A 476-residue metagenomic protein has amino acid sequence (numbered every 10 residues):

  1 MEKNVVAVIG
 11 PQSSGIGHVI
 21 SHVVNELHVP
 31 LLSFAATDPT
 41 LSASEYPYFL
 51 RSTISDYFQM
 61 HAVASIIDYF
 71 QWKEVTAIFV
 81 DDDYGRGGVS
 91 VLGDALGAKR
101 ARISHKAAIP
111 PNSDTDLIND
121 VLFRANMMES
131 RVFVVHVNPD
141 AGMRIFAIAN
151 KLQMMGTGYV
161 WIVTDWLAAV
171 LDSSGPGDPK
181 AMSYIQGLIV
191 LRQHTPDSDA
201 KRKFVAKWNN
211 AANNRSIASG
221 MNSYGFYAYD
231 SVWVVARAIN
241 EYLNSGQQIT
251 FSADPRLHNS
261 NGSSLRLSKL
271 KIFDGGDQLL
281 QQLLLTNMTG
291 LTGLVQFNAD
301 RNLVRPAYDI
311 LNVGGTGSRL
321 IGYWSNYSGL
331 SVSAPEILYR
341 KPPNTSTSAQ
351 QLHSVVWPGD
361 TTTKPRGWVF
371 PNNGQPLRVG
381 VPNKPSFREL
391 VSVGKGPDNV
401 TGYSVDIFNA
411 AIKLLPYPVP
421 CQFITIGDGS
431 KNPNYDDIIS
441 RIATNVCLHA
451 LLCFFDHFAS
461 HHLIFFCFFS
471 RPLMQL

Functional and structural regions predicted by a protein language model:
M1-N399, V405-N432, D436-R441, C467: Extracytosolic ligand-binding ectodomains
T361, C453-L476: Detector for small/aliphatic-rich hydrophobic stretches
G429-H461: N-terminal segment of the mature folded domain
